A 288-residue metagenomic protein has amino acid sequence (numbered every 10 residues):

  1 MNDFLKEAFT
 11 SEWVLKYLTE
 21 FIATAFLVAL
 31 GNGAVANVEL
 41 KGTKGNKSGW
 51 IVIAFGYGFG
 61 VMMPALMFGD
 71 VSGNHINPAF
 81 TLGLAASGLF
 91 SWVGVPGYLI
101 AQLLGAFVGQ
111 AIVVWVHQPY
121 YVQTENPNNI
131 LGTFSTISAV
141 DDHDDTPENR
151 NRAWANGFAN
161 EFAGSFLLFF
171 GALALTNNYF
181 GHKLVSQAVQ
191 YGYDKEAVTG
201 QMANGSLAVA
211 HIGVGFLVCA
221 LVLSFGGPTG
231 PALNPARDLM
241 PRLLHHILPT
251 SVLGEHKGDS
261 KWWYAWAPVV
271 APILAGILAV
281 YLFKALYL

Functional and structural regions predicted by a protein language model:
M1-L288: Membrane-interface helix-loop junctions and terminal tails of multi-pass membrane proteins
